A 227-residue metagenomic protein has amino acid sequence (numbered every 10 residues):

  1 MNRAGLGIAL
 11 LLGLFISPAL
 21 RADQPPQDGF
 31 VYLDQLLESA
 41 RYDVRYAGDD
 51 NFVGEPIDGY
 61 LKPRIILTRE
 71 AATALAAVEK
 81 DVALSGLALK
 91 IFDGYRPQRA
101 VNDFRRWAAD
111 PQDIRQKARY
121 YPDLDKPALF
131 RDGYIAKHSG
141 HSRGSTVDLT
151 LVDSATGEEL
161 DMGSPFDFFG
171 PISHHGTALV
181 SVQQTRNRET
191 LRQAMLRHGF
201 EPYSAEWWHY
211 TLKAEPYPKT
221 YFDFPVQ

Functional and structural regions predicted by a protein language model:
M1-N2: N-terminal secretory signal peptides that target proteins for export/translocation
G5-S17: Bacterial N-terminal signal peptides
L20-G94, Q98-A205, A214-Q227: Extracytoplasmic cell-surface/polysaccharide-interacting catalytic and binding patches
Y210: Conserved metal-phosphate-binding beta-hairpin within the catalytic cores of diverse ATP-dependent phosphoryl-transfer
